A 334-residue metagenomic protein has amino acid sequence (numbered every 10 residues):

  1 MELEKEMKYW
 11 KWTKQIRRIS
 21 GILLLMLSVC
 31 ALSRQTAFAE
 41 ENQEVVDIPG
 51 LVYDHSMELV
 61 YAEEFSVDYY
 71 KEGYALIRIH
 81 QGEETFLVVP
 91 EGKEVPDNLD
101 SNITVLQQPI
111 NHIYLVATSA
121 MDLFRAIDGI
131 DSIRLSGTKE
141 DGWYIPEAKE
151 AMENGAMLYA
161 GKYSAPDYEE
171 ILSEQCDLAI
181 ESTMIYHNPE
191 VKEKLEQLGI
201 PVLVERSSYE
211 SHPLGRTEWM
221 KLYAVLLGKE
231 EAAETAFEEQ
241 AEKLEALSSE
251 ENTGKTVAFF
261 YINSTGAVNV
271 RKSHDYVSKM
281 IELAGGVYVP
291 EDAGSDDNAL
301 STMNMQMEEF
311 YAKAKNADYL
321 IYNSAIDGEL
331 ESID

Functional and structural regions predicted by a protein language model:
M1-Q15: N-terminal secretory signal peptides that target proteins for export/translocation
I16-F38: Sec-dependent N-terminal signal peptides of Gram-positive bacterial secreted proteins and lipoproteins
R34-M121, A232-F259: Bacterial Sec-exported substrate-binding components of ABC uptake systems
A75-L172, L178-M184: A short, structured surface patch at a secondary-structure boundary
Q107-I110, T118-R125, Y168, N188-K192 (+7 more regions): Extracytoplasmic/secreted envelope proteins and their assembly/folding machinery, especially bacterial periplasmic
G129, L198-G199, A284: Short, structured coil segments at secondary-structure junctions
A156, E169, S173, D177-A267 (+2 more regions): Extracytoplasmic substrate-binding proteins
S249-I333: Flexible, glycine-rich surface segments
